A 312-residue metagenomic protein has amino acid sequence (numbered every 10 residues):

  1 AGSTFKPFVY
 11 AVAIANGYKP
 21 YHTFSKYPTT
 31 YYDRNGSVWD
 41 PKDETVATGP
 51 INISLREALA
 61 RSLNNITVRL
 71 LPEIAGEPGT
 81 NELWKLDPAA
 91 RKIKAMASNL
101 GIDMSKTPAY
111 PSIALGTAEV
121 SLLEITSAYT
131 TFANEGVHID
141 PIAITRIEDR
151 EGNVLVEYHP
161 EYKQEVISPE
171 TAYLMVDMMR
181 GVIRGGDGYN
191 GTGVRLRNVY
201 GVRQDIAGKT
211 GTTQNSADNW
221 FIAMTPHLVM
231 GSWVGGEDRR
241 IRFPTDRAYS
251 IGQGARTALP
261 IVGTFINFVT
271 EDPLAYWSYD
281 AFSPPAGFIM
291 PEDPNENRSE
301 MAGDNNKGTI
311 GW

Functional and structural regions predicted by a protein language model:
A1-F8, P20-K26, S112: Short active-site loop at a secondary-structure junction that contains or immediately precedes the catalytic residue(s)
F5, T23, E57, E119-G311: A penicillin-recognizing enzyme superfamily signal
A11: Extracellular glycan-interaction surfaces
I14, P72, S98, A133: Short polybasic/polar patches that bind polyanions
I14-H22, D103-S105, N134-I139: Secondary-structure transition/capping motifs at alpha-helix termini and the adjoining loop/turn into the next element
Y18-I93, H138, R150-R180: Conserved catalytic neighborhood of penicillin-recognizing serine enzymes
V38-K42, A75-S127: Mid-domain, small-residue-enriched loop/turn segments at the edges of structured enzyme/sensor domains
R69-L70, L115, G208-T210: Thr-Gly-centered strand-to-loop micro-motif
